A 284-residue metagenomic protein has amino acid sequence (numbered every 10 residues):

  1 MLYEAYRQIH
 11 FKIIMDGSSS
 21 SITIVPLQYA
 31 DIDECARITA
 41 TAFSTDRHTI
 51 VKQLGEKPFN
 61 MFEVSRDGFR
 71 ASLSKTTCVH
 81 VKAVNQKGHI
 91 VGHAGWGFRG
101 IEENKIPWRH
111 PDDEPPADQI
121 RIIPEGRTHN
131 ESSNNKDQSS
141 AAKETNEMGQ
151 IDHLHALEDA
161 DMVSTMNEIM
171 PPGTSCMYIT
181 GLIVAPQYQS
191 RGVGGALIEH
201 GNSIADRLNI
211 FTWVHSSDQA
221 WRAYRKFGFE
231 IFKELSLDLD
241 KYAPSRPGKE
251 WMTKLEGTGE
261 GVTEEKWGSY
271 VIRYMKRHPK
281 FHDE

Functional and structural regions predicted by a protein language model:
T23-R37: A short beta-loop-alpha structural element at the N-terminal edge of CoA-dependent acyl/N-acetyltransferase catalytic
R37-E56, A71-S72, E103: Helix-loop element at the rim of GNAT/NAT acetyltransferase active sites that forms part of the acceptor-substrate
D46-D67, W108, D113-I123, T128: Conserved GNAT-fold acetyl-CoA-binding loop/helix
Q53-H80, N85, N167-E168: Active-site rim helix/loop that mediates acceptor-substrate recognition in acyltransferases
I90, G95-I183, Q189, S236-Y274 (+1 more regions): Conserved acyl-donor/pantetheine-binding loop and adjacent beta-alpha core of acyl/acetyltransferases and related
E168-T174, A196-T212: Conserved acyl-CoA
V184, S190-S203, K226: Conserved acetyl-CoA-binding loop-helix of GNAT-fold acetyltransferases
G195, R207-N209, D218-D238: Conserved active-site alpha-helix within GNAT-family acetyltransferase domains
